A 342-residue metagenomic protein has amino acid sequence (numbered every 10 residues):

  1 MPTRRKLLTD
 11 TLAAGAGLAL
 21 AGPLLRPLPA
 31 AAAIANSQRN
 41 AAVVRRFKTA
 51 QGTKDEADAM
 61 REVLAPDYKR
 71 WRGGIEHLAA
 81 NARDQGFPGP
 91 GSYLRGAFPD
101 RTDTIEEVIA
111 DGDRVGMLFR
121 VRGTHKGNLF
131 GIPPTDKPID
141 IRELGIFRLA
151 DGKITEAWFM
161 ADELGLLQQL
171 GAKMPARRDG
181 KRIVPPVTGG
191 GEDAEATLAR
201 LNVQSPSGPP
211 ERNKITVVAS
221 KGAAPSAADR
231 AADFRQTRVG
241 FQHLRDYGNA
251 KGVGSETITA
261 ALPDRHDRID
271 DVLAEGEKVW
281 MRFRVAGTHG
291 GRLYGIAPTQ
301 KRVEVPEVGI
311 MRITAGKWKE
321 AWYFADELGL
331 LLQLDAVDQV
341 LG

Functional and structural regions predicted by a protein language model:
P2, T9-L20, L28-G342: C-terminal and inter-domain tail/linker signature
